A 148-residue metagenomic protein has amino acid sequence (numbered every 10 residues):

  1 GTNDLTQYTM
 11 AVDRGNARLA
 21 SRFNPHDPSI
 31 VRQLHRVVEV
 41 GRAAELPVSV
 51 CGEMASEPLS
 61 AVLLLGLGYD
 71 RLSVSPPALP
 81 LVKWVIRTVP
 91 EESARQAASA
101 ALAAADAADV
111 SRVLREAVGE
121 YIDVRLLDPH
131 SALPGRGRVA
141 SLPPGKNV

Functional and structural regions predicted by a protein language model:
G1-V148: Non-catalytic helical/linker scaffolds that mediate oligomerization, partner binding, and domain coupling around large
